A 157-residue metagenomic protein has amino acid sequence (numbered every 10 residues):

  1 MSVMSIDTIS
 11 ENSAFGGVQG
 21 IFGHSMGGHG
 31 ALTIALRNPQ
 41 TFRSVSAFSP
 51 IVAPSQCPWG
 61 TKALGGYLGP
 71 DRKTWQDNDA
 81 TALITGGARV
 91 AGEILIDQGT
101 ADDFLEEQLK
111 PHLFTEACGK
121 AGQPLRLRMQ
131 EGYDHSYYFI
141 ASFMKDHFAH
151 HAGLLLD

Functional and structural regions predicted by a protein language model:
S2-D157: Non-catalytic cap/lid and distal C-terminal segments of serine-dependent acyl enzymes
